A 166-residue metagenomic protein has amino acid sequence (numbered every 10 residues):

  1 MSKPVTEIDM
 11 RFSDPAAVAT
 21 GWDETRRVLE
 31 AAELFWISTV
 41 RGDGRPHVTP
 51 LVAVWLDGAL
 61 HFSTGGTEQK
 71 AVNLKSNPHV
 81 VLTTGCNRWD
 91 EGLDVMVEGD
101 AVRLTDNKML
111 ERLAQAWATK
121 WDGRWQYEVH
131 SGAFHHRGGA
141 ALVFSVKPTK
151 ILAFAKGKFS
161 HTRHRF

Functional and structural regions predicted by a protein language model:
M1-A19, L93-F166: Charged, gly/pro-rich active-site loop segments
D9-W36: Short, basic/aromatic recognition patches
W22, T67-E68: Structural motif corresponding to alpha-helix initiation and N-cap regions
E24, E30-E33, D57, R88 (+3 more regions): Hydrophobic/basic alpha-helical segments enriched in Actinobacteria
L29-E30, K75-S76, A118: Alpha-helix boundary recognition
A32-G66, V72-L74, V80-G85, L93-M96: Short beta-strand segments
D43-R45, R88-D90, F134-G138: A short beta-turn/loop motif at secondary-structure boundaries
E68-K70, W89, S160-H161: Short, surface-exposed beta-strand-loop junctions and turns on beta-sheet-rich folds
